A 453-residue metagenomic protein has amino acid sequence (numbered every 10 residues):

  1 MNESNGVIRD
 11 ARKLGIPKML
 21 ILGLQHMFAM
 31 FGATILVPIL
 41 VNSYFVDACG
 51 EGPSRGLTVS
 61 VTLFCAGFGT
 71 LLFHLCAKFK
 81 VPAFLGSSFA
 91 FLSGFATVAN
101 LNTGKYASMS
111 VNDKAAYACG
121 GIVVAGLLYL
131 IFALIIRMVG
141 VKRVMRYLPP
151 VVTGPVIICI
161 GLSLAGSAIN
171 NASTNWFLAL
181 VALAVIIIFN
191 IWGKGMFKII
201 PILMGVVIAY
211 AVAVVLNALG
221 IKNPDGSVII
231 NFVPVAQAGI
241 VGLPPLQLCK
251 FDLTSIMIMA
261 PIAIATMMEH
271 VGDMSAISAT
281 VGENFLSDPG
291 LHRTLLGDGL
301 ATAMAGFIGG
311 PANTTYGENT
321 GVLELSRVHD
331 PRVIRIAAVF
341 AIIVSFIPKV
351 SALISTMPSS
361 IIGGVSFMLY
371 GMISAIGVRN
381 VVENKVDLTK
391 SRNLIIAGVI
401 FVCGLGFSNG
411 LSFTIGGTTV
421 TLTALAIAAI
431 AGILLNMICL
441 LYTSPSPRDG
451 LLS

Functional and structural regions predicted by a protein language model:
M1-K78, G94-A96, N102, Y106: N-terminal signal-anchor module of multipass membrane proteins
N2-K13, V185-I188, L203-M259, T414-T419 (+1 more regions): Hydrophobic transmembrane alpha-helices of multi-pass solute/ion transporters
P17-G32, L178-A182, I200-P201, L243-M274 (+1 more regions): Hydrophobic, membrane-embedded alpha-helices of multi-pass small-molecule transporters
N42-H74, P261-P331: Membrane-embedded helical hairpins/re-entrant loop segments and their flanking transmembrane helices within multi-pass
L57, F79-F91, V144-T153, K198-L203 (+4 more regions): Short, non-helical or kinked segments that cap or interrupt transmembrane helices
C76-I122: Membrane-interface helix-loop-helix modules in multi-pass membrane proteins
N100, K114-L219, A338-S444: Membrane-embedded alpha-helical modules
Y442-L452: Single conserved hydrophobic/aromatic residue that forms the stacking wall/gate of nucleotide- or nucleobase-binding
